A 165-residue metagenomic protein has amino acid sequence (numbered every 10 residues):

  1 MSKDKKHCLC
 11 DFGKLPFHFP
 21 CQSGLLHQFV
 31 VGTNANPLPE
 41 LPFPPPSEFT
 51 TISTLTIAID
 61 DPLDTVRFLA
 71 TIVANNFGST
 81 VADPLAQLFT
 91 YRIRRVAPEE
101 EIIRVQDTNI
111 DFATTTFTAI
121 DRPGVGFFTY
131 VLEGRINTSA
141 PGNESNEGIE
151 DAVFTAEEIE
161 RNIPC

Functional and structural regions predicted by a protein language model:
S2-C165: Extracellular jelly-roll beta-sandwich "head" domains, especially the C-terminal globular C1q domain
